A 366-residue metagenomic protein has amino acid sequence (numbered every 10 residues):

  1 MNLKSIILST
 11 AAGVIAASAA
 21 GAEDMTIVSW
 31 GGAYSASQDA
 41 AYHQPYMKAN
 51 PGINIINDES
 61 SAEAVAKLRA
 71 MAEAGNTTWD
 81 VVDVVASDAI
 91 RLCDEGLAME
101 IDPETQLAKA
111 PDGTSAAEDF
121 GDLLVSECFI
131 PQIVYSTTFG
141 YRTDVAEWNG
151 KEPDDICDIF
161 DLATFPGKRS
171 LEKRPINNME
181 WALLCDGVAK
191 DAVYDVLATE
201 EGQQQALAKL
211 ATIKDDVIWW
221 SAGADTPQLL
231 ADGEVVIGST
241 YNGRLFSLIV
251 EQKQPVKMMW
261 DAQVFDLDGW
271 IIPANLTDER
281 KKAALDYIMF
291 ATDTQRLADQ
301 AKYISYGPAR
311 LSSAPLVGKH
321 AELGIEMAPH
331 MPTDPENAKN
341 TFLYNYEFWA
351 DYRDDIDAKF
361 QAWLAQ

Functional and structural regions predicted by a protein language model:
E23-R91: Early extracytoplasmic/lumenal segment of secretory-pathway proteins
G32-D39, W79, V84-D225: Extracytoplasmic ligand-binding site segments that recognize negatively charged/polar headgroups
N76-D83, W219-W220, V236-Y241, K257: Paired acidic/hydrophobic, glycine-rich loop segments that form the ligand-binding mouth/hinge of periplasmic-binding
D88-R91, I237-P255: A ligand-binding cleft/hinge motif common to bilobed small-molecule-binding domains
G140-V145, L183-L184, L267-R280, D299-K302: A bilobed periplasmic-binding-protein/Venus flytrap-type ligand-binding module shared by bacterial periplasmic
Q203-I213, E251-A274: Periplasmic-binding protein-like
P273-N340: Mature extracytoplasmic/periplasmic domains
T333-Q366: Conserved C-terminal helix/tail region of periplasmic/extracytoplasmic solute-binding proteins
